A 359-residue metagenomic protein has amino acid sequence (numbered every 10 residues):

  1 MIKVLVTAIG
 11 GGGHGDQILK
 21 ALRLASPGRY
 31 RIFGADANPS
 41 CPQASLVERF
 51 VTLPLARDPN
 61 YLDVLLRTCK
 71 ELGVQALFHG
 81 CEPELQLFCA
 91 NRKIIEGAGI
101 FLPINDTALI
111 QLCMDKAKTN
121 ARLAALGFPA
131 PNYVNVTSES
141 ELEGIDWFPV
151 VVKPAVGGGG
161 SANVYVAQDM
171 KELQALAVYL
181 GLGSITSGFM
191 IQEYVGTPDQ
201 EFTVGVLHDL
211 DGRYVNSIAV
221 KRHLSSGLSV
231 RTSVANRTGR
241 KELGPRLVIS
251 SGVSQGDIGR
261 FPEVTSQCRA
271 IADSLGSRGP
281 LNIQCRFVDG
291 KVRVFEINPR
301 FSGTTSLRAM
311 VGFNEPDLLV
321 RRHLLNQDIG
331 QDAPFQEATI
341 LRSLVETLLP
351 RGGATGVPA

Functional and structural regions predicted by a protein language model:
M1-A35, K70-G73, L210-G212, S226 (+3 more regions): Preference for protein termini
M1-I104: ATP-binding N-terminal substructure of ATP-dependent carboxylate-amine bond-forming enzymes
D36-P39, E82-E84, R213, V220-H223 (+1 more regions): Short glycine-enriched loops at secondary-structure junctions
L72, D257-A359: ATP-dependent carboxylate activation and anion-phosphoryl transfer catalytic cores that bind Mg-ATP to form
I110-P198, H208-R213: Active-site nucleotide/adenylate-binding loops and adjacent lid/helix of ATP-dependent enzymes
P131, A162, F202-V204, V215 (+2 more regions): Change "...and in nucleic-acid phosphodiester-cleaving endonucleases..." to "...and in nucleic-acid processing enzymes
K171, V178-G181, E193-G276, N298-R321: ATP-dependent carboxylate/phosphate-activation module, predominantly the ATP-grasp catalytic core and closely related
